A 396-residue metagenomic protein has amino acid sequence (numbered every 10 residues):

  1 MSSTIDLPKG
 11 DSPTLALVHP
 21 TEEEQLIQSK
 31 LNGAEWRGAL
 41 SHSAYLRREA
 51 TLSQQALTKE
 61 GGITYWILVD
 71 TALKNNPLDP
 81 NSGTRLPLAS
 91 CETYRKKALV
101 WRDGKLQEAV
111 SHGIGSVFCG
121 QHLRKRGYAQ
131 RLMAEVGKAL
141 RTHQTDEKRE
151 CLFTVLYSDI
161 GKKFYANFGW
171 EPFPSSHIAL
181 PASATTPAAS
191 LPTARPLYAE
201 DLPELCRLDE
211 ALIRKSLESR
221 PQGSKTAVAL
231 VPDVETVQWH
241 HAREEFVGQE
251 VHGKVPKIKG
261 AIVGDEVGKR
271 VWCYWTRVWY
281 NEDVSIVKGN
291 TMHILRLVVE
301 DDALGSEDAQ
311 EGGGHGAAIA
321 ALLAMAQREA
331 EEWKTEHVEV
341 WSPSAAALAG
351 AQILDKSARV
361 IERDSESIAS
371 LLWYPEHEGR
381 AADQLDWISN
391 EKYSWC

Functional and structural regions predicted by a protein language model:
S2, L7-S29: Long, serine/threonine/proline-rich intrinsically disordered regions in eukaryotic cortical polarity
K30-D103, E218-V267: Active-site rim helix/loop that mediates acceptor-substrate recognition in acyltransferases
L68, T93, C119, W275-R277: GNAT/GCN5-related N-acetyltransferase fold signature
T71-T84, T142-R149, Q249-K254, G260 (+2 more regions): Intrinsically disordered, low-complexity domain-flanking/linker segments in eukaryotic proteins, enriched
V117-C119, L152-S158, V338-V340: Conserved hydrophobic beta-strand within the GNAT/NAT acetyltransferase core sheet that lines the active-site cleft
R124-G137, H315-I319, L323: Glycine-rich acyl-CoA binding loop
Y157, K163-S190, E282-C396: Active-site/acyl-donor-binding loops of N-acyltransferases
S176-R296: Amide-forming acyltransferase catalytic core, primarily the GNAT-like/NAT-type and related acyltransferase folds
